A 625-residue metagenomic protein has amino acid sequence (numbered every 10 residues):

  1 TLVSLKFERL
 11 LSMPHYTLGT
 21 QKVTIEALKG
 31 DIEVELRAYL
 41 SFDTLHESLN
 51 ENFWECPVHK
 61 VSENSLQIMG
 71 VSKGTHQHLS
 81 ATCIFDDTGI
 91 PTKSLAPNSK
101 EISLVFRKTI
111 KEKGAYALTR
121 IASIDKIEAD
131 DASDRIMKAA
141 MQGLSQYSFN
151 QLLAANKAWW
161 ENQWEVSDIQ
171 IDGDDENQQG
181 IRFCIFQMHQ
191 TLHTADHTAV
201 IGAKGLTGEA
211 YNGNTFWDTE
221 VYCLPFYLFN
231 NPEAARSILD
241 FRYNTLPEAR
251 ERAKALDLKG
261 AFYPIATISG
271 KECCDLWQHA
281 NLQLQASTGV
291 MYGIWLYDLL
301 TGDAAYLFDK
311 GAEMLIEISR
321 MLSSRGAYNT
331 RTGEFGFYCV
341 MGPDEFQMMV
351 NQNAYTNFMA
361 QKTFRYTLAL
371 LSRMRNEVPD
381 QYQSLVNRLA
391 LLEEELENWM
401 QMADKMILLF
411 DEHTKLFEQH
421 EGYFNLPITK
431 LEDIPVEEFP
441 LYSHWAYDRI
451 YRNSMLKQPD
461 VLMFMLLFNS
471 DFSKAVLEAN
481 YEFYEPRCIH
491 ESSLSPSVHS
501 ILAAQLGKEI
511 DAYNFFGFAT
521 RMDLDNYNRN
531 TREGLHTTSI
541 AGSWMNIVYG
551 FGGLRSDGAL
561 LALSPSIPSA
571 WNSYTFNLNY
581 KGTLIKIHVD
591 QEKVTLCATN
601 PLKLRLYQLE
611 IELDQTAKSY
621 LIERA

Functional and structural regions predicted by a protein language model:
T1-S4, S473-E478, E485, L502-A625: Non-catalytic C-terminal accessory modules of carbohydrate-active enzymes
T1-Y211, W445-R449: Acidic/polar, glycine-enriched structural segments that form the non-catalytic walls/loops of the carbohydrate-binding
E165-Q170, Q187-Q190, V221-P232, Q278 (+7 more regions): Well-ordered alpha-helical scaffold segments within catalytic/enzyme domains
S167-A199, A203, N357, Y382-Y423: Gly/Pro-rich turn-and-neighbor structural signature
F183-Q190, F241-E248, E313-R325, K362 (+3 more regions): Alpha-helical scaffold segments in carbohydrate-active enzymes
L192-T207, E233-Y292, D298, A305-L307 (+4 more regions): Helix-terminus loop motifs that line ligand-binding clefts
T207-T215, A261-D309, R320-M400, V594: The feature captures the catalytic groove of carbohydrate-active enzymes
T215-Y243, D309, R365, S372 (+1 more regions): Active-site core of glycosidic bond-cleaving carbohydrate-active enzymes
